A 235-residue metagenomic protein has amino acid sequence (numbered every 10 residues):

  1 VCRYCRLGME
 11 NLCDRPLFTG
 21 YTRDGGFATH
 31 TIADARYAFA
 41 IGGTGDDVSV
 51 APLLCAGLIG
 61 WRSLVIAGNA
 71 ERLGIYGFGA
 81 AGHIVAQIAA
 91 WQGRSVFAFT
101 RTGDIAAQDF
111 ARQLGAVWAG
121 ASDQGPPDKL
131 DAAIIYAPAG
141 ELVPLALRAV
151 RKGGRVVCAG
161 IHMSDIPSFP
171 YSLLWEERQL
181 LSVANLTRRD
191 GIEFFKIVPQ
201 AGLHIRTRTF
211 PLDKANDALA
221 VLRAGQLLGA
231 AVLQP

Functional and structural regions predicted by a protein language model:
V1-Y76: NAD(P)H dinucleotide-binding glycine-rich loop of Rossmann-like/cofactor-binding domains, especially the beta1-alpha1
F39, G74, F97, R155-V157 (+3 more regions): Structural detector of well-ordered beta-strand residues that form the stable sheet scaffold of enzyme domains
G43-D123: Mid-domain Rossmann-like dinucleotide-binding core that forms the NAD(H)/NADP(H) cofactor-binding site
G77, T100, A137, G160 (+2 more regions): Short beta-strand/turn micro-motifs composed of small residues that flank or help shape donor/cofactor-binding pockets
F97, I105-Q179: Glycine-rich cofactor phosphate-binding loops and adjacent beta1-alpha1 units of small-molecule cofactor enzyme domains
P144, R188-P235: C-terminal hydrophobic helical "lid"/dimerization subdomain of Rossmann-like NAD(P)H-dependent oxidoreductases
A159-M163, V183-L186, F210: Short strand-turn motif at the edge of the Rossmann-like AdoMet-binding core
